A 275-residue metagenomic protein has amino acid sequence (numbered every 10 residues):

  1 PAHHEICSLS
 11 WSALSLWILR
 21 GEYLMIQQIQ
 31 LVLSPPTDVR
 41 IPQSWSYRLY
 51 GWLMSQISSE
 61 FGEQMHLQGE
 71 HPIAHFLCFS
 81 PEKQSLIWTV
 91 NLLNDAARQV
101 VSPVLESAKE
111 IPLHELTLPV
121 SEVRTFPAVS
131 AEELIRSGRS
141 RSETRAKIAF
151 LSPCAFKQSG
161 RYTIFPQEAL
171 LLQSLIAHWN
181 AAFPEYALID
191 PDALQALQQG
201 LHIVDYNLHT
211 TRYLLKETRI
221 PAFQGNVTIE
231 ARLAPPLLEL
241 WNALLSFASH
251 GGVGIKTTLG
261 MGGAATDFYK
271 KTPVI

Functional and structural regions predicted by a protein language model:
P1-A2, L14: Selective for proline/serine-rich intrinsically disordered segments in cytosolic/nuclear regulatory regions
H3-H4, Y23: Low-complexity, intrinsically disordered or signal/transmembrane-proximal segments
S10, L14-I275: RNA-interacting cores
